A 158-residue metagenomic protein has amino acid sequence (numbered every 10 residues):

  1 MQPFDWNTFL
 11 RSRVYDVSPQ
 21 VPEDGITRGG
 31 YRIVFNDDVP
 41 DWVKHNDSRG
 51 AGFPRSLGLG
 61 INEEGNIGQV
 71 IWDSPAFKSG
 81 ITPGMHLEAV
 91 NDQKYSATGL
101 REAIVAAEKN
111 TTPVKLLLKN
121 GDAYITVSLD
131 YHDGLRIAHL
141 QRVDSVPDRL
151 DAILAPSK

Functional and structural regions predicted by a protein language model:
M1-K158: C-terminal recognition in membrane/secretory proteostasis and scaffolding
